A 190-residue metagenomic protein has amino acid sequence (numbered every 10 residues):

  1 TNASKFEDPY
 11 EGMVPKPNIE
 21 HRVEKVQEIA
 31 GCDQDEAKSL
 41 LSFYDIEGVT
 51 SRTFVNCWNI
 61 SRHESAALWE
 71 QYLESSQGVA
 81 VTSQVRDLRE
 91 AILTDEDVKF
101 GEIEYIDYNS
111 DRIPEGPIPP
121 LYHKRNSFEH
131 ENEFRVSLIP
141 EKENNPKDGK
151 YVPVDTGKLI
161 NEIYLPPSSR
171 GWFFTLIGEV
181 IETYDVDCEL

Functional and structural regions predicted by a protein language model:
T1-L190: Partner-binding and oligomerization surfaces adjacent to conserved cores of proteins that assemble macromolecular
